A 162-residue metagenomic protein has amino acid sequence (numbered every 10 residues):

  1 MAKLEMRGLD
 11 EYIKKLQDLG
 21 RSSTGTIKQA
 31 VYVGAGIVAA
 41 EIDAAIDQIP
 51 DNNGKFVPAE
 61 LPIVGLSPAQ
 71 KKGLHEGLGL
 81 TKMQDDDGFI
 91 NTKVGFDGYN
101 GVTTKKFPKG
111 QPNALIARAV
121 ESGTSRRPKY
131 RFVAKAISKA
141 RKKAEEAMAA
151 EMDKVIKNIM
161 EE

Functional and structural regions predicted by a protein language model:
M1-G25: N-terminal, Lys/Arg- and Ser/Thr-rich interaction peptides
M1-K3, L16, H75, A117 (+2 more regions): Generic secondary-structure boundary/loop-capping signal
D10-Q17, K28, H75, A134 (+2 more regions): Generic detector of well-ordered alpha-helical segments enriched in charged/polar residues, highlighting helical
R21-G123, E161-E162: Short, low-complexity, charged/polar segments at coil/turn and helix-coil boundaries
S22, A114-E162: Lipid-handling modules and contact-site tethers
